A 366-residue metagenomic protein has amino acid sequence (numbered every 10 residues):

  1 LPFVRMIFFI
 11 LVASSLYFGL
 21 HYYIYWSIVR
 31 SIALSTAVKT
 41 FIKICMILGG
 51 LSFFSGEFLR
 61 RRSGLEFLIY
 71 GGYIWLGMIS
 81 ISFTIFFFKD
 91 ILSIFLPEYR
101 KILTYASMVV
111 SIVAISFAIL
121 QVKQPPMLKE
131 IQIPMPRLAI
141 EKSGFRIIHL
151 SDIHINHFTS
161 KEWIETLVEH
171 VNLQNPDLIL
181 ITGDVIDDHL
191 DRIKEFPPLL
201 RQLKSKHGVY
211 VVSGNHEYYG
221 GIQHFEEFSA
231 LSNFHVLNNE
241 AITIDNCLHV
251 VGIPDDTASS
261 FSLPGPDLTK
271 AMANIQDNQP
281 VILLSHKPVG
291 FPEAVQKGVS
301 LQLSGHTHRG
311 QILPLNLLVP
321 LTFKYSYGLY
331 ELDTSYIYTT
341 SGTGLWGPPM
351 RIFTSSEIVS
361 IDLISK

Functional and structural regions predicted by a protein language model:
L1-Q124: Non-catalytic terminal accessory segments
L65-G71, S93-L150, N156-E169, L173: N-terminal signal-anchor transmembrane helix
L138-K366: Soluble catalytic domains of enzymes that build or remodel membrane lipids, polysaccharides, and related
